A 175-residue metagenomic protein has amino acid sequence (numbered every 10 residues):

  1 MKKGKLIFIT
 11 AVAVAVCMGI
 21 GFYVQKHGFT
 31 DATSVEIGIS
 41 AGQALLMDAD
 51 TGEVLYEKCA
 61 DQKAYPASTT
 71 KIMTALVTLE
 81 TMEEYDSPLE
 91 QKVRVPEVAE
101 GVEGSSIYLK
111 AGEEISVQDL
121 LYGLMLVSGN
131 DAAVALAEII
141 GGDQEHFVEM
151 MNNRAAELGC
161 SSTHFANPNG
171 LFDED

Functional and structural regions predicted by a protein language model:
M1-A13: N-terminal Sec-pathway targeting helices
V14-Q25: Hydrophobic alpha-helical membrane-insertion segments, chiefly the h-region of N-terminal signal peptides
K26-D175: Active-site-adjacent loops and short helices of periplasmic peptidoglycan-processing enzymes
